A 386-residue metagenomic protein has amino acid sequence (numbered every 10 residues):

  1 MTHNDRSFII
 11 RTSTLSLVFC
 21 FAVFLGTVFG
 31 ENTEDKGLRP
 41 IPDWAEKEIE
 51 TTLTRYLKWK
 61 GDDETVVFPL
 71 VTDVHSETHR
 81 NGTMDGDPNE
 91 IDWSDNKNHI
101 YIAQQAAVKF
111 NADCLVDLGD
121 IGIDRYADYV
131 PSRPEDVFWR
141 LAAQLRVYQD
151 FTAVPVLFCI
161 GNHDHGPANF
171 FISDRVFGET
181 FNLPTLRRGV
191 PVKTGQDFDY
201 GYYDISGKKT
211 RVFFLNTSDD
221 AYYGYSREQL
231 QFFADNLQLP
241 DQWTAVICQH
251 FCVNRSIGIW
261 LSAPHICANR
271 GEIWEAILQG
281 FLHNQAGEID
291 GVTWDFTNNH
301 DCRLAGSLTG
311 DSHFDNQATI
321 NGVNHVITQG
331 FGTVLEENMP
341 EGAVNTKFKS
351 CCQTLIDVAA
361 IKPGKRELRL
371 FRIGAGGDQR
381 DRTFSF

Functional and structural regions predicted by a protein language model:
M1-I10: N-terminal secretory signal peptides that target proteins for export/translocation
T14-F24: Bacterial N-terminal signal peptides
E31-E135: N-terminal active-site segment of His-dependent metallophosphoesterases
G37-K58, N81, G86-D87, A127-A234 (+4 more regions): Extended active-site neighborhood of metal-dependent phosphoesterases/phosphodiesterases
E64-V67, F110-L115, F151-L157, K208-R211 (+3 more regions): Loop/turn elements at helix/coil->beta-strand transitions in domains of secreted/extracellular proteins
L70-T72, L115-D120, V156-G161, L215 (+4 more regions): Active-site neighborhood of phospho(di)ester-bond hydrolases with catalytic His/Asp-centered motifs
R133-V137, D219-L230, P240-A305: Active-site-proximal segments of metal-dependent phosphoesterases and phosphodiesterases across multiple
F371-R382: Short, solvent-exposed aromatic-acidic interface loops
